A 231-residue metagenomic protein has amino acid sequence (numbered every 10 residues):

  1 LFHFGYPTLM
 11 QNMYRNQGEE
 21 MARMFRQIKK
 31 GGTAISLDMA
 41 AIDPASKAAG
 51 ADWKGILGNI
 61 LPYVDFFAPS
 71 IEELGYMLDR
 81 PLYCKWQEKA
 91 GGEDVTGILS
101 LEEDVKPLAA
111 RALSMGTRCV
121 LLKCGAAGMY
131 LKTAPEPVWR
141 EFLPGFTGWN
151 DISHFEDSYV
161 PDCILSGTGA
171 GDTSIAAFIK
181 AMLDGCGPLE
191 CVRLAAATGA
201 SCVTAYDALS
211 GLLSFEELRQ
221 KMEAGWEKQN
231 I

Functional and structural regions predicted by a protein language model:
L1-P161, A208-I231: Ribokinase/PfkB-type carbohydrate-kinase core domain
L9, M129-K132, T173-I175, A181 (+2 more regions): Short, electropositive, low-hydrophobicity segments enriched in small/polar residues
V64, A195-A196: Short amphipathic alpha-helical/adjacent loop interface patches that line ligand and macromolecule-binding sites
Y76, I164-P188, V192: Short, small-residue alpha-helix embedded
K180-D184, A197-T204: Short glycine/serine- and small hydrophobic-enriched flexible loop segments
E190-L194, S210-L213: Alpha-helix N-cap and coil->helix boundary residues
